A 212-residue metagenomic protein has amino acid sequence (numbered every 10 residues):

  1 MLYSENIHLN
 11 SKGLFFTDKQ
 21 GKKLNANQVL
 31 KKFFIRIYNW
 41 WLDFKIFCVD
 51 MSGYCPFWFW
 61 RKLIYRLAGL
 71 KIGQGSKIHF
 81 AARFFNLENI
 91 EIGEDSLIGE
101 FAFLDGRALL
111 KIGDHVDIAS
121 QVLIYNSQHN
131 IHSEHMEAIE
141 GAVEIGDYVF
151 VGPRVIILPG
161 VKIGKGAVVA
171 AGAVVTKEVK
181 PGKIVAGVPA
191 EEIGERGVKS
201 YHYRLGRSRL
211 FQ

Functional and structural regions predicted by a protein language model:
M1-L70, Y148, V188-Q212: Terminal amphipathic alpha-helical/low-complexity segments used for targeting or macromolecular assembly
F16-L24, G166-V168, G172-V174, I184: An exposure/low-complexity boundary signal
S52-C55, R61-K62, H79-I92, L97-K162 (+2 more regions): Flexible, glycine/small-residue-enriched loop-and-beta-strand segment within the central core of proteins
A68-L70, A108, G141, K177: Residue "hotspots" at secondary-structure boundaries inside conserved domains
G73-G75: N-terminal signal-anchor transmembrane helix
S120, A171, P181: Residues that flank catalytic or metal-binding motifs in active/ligand-binding sites
P153-K177: Beta-rich strand-turn-strand
P181, A186-P189: Acidic, glycine-centered active-site loop in nucleotide-sugar glycosyltransferases
